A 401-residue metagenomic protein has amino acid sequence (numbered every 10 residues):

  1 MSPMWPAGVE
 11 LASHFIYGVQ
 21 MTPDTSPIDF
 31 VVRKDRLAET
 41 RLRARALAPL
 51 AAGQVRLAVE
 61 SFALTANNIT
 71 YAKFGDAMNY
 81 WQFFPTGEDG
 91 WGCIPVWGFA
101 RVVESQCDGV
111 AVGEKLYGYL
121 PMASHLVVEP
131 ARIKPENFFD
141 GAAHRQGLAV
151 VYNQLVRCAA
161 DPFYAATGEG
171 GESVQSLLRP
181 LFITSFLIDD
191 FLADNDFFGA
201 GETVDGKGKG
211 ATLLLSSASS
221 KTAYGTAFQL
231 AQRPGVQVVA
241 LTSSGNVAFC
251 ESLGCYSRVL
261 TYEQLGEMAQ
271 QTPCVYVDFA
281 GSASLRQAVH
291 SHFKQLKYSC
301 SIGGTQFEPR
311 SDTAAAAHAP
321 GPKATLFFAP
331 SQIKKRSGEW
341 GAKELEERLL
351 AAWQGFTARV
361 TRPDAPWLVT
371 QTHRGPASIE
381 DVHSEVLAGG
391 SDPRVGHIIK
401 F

Functional and structural regions predicted by a protein language model:
A48-A63, D76-V127, R132: Glycine-rich beta-strand-centered segment in the early N-terminal region that forms part of a ligand/cofactor-binding
Y119-A211: NAD(P)H dinucleotide-binding glycine-rich loop of Rossmann-like/cofactor-binding domains, especially the beta1-alpha1
L213-S217: Conserved N-terminal Rossmann-fold NAD(P)-binding element of oxidoreductases
A223: N-terminal Rossmann-fold NAD(P) dinucleotide-binding loop
A231-R286: Adenosine-nucleotide cofactor-binding segment
A288-R359: Glycine-rich phosphate-binding loop and adjacent beta-alpha segment of Rossmann(oid) nucleotide-cofactor-binding
I333-F401: C-terminal hydrophobic helical "lid"/dimerization subdomain of Rossmann-like NAD(P)H-dependent oxidoreductases
